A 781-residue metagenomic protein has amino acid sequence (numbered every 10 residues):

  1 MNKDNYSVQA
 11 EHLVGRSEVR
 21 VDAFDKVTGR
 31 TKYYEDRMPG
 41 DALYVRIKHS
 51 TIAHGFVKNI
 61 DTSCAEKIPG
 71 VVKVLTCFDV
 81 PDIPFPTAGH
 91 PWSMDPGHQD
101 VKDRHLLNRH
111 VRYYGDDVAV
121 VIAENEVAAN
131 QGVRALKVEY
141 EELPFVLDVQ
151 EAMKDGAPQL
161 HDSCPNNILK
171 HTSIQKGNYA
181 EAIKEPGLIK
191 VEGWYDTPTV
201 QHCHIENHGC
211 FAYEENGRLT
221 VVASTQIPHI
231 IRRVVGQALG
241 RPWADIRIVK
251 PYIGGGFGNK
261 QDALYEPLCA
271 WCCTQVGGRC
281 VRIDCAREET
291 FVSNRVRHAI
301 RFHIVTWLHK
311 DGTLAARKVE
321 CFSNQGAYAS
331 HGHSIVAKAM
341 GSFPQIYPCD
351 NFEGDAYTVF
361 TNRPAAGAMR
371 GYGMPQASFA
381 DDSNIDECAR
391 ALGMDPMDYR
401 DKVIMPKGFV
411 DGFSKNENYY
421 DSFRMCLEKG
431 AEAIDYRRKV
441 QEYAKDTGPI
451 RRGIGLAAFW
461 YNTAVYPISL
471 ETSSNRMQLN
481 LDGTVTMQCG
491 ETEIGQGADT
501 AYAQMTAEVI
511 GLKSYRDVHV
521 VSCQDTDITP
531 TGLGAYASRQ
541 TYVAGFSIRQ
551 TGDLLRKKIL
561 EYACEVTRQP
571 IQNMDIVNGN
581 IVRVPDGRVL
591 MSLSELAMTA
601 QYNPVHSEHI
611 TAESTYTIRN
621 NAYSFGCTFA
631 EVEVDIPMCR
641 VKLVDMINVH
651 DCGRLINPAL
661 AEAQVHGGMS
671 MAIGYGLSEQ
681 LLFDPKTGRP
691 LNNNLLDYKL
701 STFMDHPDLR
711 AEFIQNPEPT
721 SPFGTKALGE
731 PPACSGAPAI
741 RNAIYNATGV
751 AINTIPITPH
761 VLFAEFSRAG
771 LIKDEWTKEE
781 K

Functional and structural regions predicted by a protein language model:
M1-P165, G193, G277: Flexible, low-hydrophobicity surface segments
R16, D22-T28, D95-H98, N166-C210 (+5 more regions): Glycine-rich loop/linker segments at domain edges
F24-D25, R134-L147, Q226-P228, R233 (+5 more regions): Extended active-site and interfacial segments that coordinate phosphate-rich ligands in large catalytic machineries
C77-F78, G240-D245, T274-V281, K310 (+3 more regions): C-terminal catalytic domains of large/alpha subunits in multi-subunit enzymes
P84-G89, G132-A135, R232-V234, F257-A263 (+12 more regions): Short acidic, glycine/serine/threonine-rich loops at helix termini
R109-H110, P242-K250, Q275-A286, T290: Conserved catalytic cysteine-centered active-site region of acyl-thioester-dependent Claisen-condensing enzymes
K154-L239, I404-T484, L691-F703, R710-E712: Helix-loop-helix junctions that connect adjacent transmembrane helices in secondary transporters/permeases, recognized
G256-G278, I283-D284, A498-T506: Thiamine diphosphate
